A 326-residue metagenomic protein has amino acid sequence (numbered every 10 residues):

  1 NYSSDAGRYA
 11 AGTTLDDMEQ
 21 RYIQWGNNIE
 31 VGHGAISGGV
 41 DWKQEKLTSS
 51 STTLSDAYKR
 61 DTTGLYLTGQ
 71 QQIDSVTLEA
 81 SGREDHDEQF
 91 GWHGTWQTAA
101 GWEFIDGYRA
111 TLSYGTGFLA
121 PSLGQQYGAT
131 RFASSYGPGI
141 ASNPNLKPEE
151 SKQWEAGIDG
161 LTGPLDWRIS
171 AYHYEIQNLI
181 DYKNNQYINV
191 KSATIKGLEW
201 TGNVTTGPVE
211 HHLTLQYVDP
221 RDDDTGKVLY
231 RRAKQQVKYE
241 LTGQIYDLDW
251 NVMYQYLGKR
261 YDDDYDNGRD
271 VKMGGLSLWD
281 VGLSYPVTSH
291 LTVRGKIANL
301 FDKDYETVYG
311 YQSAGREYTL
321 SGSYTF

Functional and structural regions predicted by a protein language model:
N1-D5, E30, D41-E45, R83-D87 (+11 more regions): Outer-membrane beta-barrel pore domains and translocons
N1-E103, R168, T205, E210-H212: Face-selective signature of the C-terminal outer-membrane beta-barrel domain
N1-L15, T48-D56, F90-W96, L123-A129 (+5 more regions): Outer-membrane beta-barrel translocator domains and adjoining extracellular loop/strand segments of Gram-negative
D16-E19, E103, G107-R109, S113-Q177 (+3 more regions): Outer-membrane beta-barrel signature, preferentially recognizing the C-terminal barrel domain of Gram-negative
M18-G26, K43, R60-Y66, H93-T95 (+6 more regions): Transmembrane beta-barrel architecture of outer-membrane proteins
H33, Q71-L78, D166-W167, A171-I176 (+4 more regions): Gram-negative outer-membrane beta-barrel transporters
G157-D159, S313-F326: Outer-membrane beta-barrel "beta-signal"
N299-Y318: Predominantly the C-terminal beta-signal and adjacent terminal strand-loop region of outer-membrane beta-barrel
